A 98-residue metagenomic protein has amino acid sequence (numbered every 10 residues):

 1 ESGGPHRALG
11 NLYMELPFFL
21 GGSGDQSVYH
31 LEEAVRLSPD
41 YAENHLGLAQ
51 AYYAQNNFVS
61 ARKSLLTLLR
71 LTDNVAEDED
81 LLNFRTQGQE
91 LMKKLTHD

Functional and structural regions predicted by a protein language model:
S2-P5, N44, D78: TPR alpha-solenoid repeat register
N11-G21, A54-N56, A76, K93: Short coil/turn linking the two alpha-helices of tandem helical-hairpin repeats
